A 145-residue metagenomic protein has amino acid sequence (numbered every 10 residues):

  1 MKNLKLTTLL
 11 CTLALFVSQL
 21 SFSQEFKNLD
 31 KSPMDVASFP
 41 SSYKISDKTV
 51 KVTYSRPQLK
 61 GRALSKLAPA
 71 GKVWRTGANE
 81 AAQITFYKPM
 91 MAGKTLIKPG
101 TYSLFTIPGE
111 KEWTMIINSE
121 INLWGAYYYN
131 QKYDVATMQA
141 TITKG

Functional and structural regions predicted by a protein language model:
M1-F26: Bacterial Sec-dependent N-terminal signal peptides
N3, T7, T12, V36 (+2 more regions): Hydrophobic alpha-helical segments and their boundary regions
L9, A37-I45, I84, K88-A92: Short acidic-hydrophobic surface loop/beta-edge motif
T12, L64, M91-G93: Alpha-helical interaction segments
Q24-K72, L123-G145: Primarily secretory-pathway and cell-envelope proteins
R75-W124: Mid-length scaffold segments of soluble, non-membrane domains
